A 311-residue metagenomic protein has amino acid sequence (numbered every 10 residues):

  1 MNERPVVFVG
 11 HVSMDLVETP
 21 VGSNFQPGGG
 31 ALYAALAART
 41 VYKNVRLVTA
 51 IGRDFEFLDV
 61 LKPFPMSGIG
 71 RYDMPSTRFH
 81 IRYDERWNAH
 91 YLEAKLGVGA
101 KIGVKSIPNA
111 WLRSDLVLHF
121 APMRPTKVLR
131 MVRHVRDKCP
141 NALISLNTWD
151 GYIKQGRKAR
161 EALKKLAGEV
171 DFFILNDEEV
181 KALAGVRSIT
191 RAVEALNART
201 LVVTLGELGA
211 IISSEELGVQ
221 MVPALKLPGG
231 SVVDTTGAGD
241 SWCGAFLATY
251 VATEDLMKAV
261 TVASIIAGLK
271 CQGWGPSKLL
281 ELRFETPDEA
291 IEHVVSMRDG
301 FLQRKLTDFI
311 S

Functional and structural regions predicted by a protein language model:
M1-N2, R187-S311: Conserved phosphate-binding/catalytic region of the ribokinase-like
E3-R4, M14-F25, T40-A121, H134-L143 (+1 more regions): Conserved N-terminal subdomain of the carbohydrate kinase-like
G10-V12, S241: Active-site metal-binding loops of divalent metal-dependent hydrolases
G22-L36: Short catalytic helix/loop segments, enriched in acidic residues and glycine and frequently bearing histidine
A35-V45, T249-A252: Alpha-helix C-terminal capping segments
L36, F79-R82, G209-S213: Short beta-strand scaffold segments in enzyme catalytic cores
A38, N176, G239: Short, conserved phosphate/pyrophosphate- and ester-handling motifs at nucleotide-, phospho-/glycolipid
C139-N141, D150-M221: Conserved phosphate/ATP/ADP-binding segment of small-molecule kinases
